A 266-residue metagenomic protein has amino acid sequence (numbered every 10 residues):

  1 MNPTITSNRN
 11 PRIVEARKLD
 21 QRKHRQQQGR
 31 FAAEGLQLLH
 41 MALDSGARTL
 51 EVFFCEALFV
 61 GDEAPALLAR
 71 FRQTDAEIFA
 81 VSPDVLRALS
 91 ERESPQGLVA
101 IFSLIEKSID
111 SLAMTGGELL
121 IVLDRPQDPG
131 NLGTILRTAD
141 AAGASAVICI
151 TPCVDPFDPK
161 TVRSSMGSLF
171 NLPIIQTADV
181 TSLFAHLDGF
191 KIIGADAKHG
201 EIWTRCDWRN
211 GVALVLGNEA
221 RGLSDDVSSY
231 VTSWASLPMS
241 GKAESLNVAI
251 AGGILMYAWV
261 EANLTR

Functional and structural regions predicted by a protein language model:
M1-E93, G189: N-terminal positively charged helical leader segments and presequences
R22, A113-I121, Y230-M239: Glycine/charged-rich beta-loop-alpha catalytic/anionic-binding loops adjacent to active sites
G35, D128-T134, L246-A251: Amphipathic alpha-helical repeat scaffolds
D44, R70-Q73, F79, D84 (+3 more regions): RNA substrate-binding interface of SAM-dependent RNA methyltransferases
A57, T151-V154, A220: Short, ordered loop/turn segments at secondary-structure junctions
T138-A142, C153-L169, D225-R266: Structured adenosyl-cofactor binding patch, chiefly the S-adenosyl-L-methionine
I193-A243, N247: Active-site/ligand-binding-proximal alpha/beta "capping" segment
